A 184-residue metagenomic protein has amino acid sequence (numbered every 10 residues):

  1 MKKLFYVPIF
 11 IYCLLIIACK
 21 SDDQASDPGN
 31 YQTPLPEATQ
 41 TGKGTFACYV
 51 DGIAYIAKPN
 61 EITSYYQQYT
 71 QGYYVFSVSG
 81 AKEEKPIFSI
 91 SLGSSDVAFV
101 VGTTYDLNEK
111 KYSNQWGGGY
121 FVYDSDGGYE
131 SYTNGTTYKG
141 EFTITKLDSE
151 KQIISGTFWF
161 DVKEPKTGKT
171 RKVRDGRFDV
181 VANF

Functional and structural regions predicted by a protein language model:
M1-F5, K20-S21: Positively charged n-region of N-terminal signal peptides that target proteins for export
F5-Y12: Sec-dependent signal peptide hydrophobic core
L15-A18: C-terminal motif of bacterial Sec signal peptides marking the signal peptidase cleavage site
D22-F76, A81-K85: Acidic/polar, low-complexity intrinsically disordered N-terminal segments immediately downstream of a Sec signal
F46-C48, Y55, F88, R171-F178: Short beta-strand segments
N60-S149: Surface-exposed helix/loop patches within compact recognition domains
G140-F184: C-terminal or internal capping secondary-structure element at the end of a domain, subdomain, or sheet
